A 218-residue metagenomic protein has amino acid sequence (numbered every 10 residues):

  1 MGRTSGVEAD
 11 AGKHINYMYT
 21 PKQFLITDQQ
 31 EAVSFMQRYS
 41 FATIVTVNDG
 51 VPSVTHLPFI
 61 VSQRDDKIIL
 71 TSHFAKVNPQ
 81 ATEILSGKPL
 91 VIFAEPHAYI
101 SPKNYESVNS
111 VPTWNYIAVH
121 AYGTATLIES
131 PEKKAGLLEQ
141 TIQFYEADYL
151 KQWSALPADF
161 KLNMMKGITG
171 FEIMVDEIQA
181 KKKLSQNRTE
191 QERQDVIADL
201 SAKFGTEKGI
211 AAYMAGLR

Functional and structural regions predicted by a protein language model:
R3, A9-R218: Binding-site signature for planar aromatic cofactors or substrates
